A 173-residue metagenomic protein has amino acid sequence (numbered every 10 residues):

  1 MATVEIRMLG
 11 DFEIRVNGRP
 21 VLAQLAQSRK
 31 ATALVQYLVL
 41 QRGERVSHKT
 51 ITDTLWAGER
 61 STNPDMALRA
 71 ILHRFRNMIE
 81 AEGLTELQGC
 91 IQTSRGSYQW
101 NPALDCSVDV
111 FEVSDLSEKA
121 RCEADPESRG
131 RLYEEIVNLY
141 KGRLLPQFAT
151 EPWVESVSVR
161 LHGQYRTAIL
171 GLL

Functional and structural regions predicted by a protein language model:
M1-L173: Intrinsically disordered, low-complexity protein-interaction/activation regions
